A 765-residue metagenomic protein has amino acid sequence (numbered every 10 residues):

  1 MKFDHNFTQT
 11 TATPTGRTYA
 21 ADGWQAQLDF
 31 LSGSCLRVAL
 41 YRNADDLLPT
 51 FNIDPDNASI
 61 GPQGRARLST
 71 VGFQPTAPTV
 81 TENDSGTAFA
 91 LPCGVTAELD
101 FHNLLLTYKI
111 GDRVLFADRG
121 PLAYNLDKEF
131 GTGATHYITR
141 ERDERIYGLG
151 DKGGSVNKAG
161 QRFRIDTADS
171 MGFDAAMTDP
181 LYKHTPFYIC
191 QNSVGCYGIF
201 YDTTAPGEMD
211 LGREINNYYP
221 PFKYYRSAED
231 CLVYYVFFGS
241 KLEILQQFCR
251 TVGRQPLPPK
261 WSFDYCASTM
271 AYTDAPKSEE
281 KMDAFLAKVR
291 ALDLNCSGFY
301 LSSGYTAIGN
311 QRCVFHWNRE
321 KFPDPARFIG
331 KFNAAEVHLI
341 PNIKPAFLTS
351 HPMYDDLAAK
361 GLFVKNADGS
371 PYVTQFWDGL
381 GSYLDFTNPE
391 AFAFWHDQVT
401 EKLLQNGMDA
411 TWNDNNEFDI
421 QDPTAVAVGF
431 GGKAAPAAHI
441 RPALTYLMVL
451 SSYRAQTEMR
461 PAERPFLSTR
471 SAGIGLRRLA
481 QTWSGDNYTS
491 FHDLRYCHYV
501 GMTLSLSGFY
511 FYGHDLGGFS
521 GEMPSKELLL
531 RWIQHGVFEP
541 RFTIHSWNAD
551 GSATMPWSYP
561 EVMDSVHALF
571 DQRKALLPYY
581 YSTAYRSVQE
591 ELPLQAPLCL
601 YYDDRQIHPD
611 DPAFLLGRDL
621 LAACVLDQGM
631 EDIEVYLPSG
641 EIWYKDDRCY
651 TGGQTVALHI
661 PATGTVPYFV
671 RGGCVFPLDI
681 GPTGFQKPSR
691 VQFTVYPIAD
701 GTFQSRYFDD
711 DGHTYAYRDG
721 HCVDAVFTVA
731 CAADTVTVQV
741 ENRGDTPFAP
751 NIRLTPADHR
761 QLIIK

Functional and structural regions predicted by a protein language model:
M1-S262, S268-M270, K277-A287, N318 (+6 more regions): N-terminal accessory segment at the very beginning of proteins
C35, T96, L105, P186-F187 (+21 more regions): Beta-sheet entry/capping signal
D54, I60-R67, N295-V566, Y601-Y602 (+2 more regions): Aromatic- and carboxylate-enriched substrate-binding clefts and catalytic-loop regions of carbohydrate-active enzymes
A117, I165, M171-T178, Y182-K183 (+5 more regions): Internal mixed beta-strand/loop scaffold within catalytic domains of large alpha/beta enzymes
R142, L149, R164-D166, L181-H184 (+5 more regions): Short, hydrophobic/amphipathic alpha-helical packing segments that form internal helix faces or helix-helix interfaces
G253-P256, R290-D293, T503: Acidic (Asp/Glu)-rich catalytic clusters
Y453-F466, A472-W483, L504-H514, G521-A733 (+2 more regions): Catalytic core of carbohydrate-active enzymes
